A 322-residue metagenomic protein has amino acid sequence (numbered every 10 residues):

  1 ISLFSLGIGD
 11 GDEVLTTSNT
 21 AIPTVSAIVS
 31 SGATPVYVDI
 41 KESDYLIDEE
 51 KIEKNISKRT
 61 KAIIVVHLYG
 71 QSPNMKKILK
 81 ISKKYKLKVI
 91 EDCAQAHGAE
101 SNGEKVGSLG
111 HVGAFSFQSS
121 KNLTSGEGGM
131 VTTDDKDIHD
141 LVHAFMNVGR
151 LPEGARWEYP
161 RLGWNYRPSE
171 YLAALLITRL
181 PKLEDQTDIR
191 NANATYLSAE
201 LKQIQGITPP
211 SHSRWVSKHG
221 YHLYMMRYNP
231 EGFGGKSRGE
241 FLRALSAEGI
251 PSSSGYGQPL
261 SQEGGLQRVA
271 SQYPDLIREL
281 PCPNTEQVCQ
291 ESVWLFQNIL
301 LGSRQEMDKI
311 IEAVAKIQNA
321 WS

Functional and structural regions predicted by a protein language model:
I1-E13, A27-S31, Y37-D39, E104: Phosphate-binding glycine-rich loop
N19-V25: Conserved coil-to-alpha-helix start sites within the AMP-binding
S26-I28, I81, K105, Y171: Hydrophobic/aromatic ligand-binding patch that stacks against planar heteroaromatic rings of cofactors or nucleotides
I28, K80-S82, L87, L201 (+1 more regions): A generic structural signal for well-ordered alpha-helical segments
S43-S125, M130-T133, D137: Active-site phosphate-binding strand-loop segment of PLP-dependent enzymes
E50, A62-V66, M75-K77, E100 (+1 more regions): PLP-dependent aminotransferase class I/II
